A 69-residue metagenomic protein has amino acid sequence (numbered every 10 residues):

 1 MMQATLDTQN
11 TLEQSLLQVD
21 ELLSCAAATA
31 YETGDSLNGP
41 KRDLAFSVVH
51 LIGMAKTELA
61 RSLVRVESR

Functional and structural regions predicted by a protein language model:
M1-R69: Sequence/structural signature of long amphipathic alpha-helices that form protein-protein interaction faces
